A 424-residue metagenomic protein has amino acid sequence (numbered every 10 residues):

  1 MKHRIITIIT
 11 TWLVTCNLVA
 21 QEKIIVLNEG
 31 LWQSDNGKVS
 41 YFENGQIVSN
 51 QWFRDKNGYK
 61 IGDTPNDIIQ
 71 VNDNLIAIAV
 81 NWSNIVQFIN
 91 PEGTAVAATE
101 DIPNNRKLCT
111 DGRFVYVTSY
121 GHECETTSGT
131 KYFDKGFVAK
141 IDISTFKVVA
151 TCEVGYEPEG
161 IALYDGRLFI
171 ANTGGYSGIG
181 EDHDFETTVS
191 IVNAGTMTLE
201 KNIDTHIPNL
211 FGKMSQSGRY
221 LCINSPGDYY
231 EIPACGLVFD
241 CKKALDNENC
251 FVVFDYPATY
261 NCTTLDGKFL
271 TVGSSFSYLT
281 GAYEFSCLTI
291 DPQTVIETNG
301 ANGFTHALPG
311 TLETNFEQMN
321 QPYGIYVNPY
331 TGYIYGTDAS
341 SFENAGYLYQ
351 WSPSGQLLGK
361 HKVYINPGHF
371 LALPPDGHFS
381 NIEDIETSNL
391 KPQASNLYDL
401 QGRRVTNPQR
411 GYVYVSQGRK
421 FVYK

Functional and structural regions predicted by a protein language model:
I25-L27, I78, V117-T118, I170-A171 (+3 more regions): Residue position within the beta-strands of beta-propeller blades
L31-N36, A79-W82, E123-G136, S177-T187 (+3 more regions): Short, solvent-exposed loop/turn segments at conserved positions within beta-propeller repeat blades
E43-Q46, N90-T94, D142-F146, N193-M197 (+3 more regions): Short loop/turn segments that connect beta-strands within beta-propeller blades
I47-K60, G93-E100, F146-C152, T198-T205 (+3 more regions): A short beta-strand motif characteristic of beta-propeller blades
K60-I69, P103-G112, Y156-D165, H206-S217 (+3 more regions): Repeated scaffold domains used in trafficking and secretory/extracellular systems, primarily beta-propellers
A150-E153, P158-L270, S274-S277: Acidic, serine/threonine- and glycine-rich low-complexity intrinsically disordered segments that serve as flexible
P375-Q401: Residue-level detector of functionally pivotal "anchor" positions at catalytic/ligand-binding pockets or at interdomain
V415-K424: C-terminal tail/sorting-segment detector
